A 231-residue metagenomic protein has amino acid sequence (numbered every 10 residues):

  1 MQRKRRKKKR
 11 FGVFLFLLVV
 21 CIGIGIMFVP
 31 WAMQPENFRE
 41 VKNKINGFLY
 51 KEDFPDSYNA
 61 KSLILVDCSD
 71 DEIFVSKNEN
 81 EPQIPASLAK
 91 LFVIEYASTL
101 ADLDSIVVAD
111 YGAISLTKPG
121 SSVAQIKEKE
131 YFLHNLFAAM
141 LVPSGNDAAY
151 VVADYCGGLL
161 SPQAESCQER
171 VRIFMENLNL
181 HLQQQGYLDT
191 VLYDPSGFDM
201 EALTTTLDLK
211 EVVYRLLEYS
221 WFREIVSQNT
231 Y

Functional and structural regions predicted by a protein language model:
M1-G12: N-terminal Lys/Arg-rich, disordered targeting/topogenic segments
K8, V19-C21, N43, P55: Compositionally biased, low-complexity repeat tracts
F14-F28: Hydrophobic membrane-insertion alpha-helices, especially the h-region of bacterial N-terminal signal peptides
A32-L207, L216-L217: Active-site-adjacent loops and short helices of periplasmic peptidoglycan-processing enzymes
D208, V213-Y231: Extracytoplasmic
